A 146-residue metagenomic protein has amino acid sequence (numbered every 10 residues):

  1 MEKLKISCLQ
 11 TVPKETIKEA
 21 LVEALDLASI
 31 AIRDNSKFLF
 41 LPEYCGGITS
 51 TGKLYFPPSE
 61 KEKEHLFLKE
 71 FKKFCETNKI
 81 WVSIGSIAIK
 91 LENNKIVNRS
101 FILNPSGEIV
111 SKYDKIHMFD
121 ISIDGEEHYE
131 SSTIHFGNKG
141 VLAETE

Functional and structural regions predicted by a protein language model:
E2, N78-S83, N94-I96, E146: Short, basic and Ser/Thr-rich N-terminal targeting/leader segments
E2-E15, A20, F40, R99 (+2 more regions): Active-site-proximal beta-strand elements of phosphoester/diester hydrolases
I6-L9, A28-P58, C75, V82-I84: Active-site beta-strand/loop signature of hydrolases that rely on acidic residues for catalysis
T11-V12, Y44, I87, D114-M118: Active-site beta-loop-alpha junctions enriched in small/polar residues
E19-I30: Short, acidic/polar
P57-K69, E127-F136: A short acidic, glycine-rich active-site loop that binds or catalyzes chemistry on phosphate/adenosine moieties
E64-I89: A short, hydrophobic beta-strand-centered structural micro-motif
L91-E146: Active-site catalytic loop in hydrolytic enzyme cores
